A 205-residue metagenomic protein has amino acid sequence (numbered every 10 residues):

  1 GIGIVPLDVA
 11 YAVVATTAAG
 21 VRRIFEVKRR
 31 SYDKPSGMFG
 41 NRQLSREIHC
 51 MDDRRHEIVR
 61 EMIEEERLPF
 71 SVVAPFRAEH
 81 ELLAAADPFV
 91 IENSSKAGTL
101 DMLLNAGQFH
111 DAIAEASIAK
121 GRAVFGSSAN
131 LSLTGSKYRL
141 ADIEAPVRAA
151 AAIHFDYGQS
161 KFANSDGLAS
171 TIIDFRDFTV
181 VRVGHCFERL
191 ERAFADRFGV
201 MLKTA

Functional and structural regions predicted by a protein language model:
G1-A205: Active-site-adjacent structural elements in enzyme catalytic cores
